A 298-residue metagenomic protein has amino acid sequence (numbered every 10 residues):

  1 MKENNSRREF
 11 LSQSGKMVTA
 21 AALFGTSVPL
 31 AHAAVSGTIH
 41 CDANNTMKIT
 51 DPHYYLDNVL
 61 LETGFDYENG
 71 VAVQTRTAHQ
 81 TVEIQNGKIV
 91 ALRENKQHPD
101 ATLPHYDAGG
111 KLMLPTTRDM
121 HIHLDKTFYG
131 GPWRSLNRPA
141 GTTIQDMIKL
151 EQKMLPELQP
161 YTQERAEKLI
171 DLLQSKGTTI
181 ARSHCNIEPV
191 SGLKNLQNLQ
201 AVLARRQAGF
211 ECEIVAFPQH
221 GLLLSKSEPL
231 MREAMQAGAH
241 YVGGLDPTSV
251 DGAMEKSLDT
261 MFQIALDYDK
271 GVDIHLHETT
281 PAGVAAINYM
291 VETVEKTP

Functional and structural regions predicted by a protein language model:
S6-G25, L30-D100: N-terminal metal-binding scaffold of metallo-dependent hydrolase/deaminase domains
L11, P132, I170-D171: An N-terminally biased module of ancient metal coordination in phosphate/nucleic-acid-related enzymes
T46-L61, H98-R138: Replace "His-x-His-based motif
G87, G110, H121, G177 (+1 more regions): Divalent metal-coordination and catalytic microenvironments
L114-P132, H184-P189, I214-L222, G271-P281 (+1 more regions): N-terminal-biased segments
F128-T162, G238-Y241, A286-P298: Active-site gating loops and adjacent loop-to-helix segments of metal-dependent hydrolytic enzymes
Q145, K149-P156, E164-K194, L199 (+3 more regions): Divalent metal-dependent hydrolysis catalytic cores, especially in the metallo-beta-lactamase
K194-A208, L224-P298: Histidine/acidic residue-rich metal-binding segments in metalloenzymes
